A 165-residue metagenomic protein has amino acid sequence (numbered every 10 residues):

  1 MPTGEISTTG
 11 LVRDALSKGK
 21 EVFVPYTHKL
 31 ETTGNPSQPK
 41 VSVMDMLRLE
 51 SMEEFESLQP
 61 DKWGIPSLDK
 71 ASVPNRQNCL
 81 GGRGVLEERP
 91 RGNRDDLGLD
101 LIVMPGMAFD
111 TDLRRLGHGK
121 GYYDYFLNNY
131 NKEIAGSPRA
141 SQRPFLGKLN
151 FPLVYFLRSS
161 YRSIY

Functional and structural regions predicted by a protein language model:
M1-R83, E87-D95: N-terminal active-site beta-alpha-beta segment that forms phosphate/nucleotide-binding and substrate-recognition loops
F55, R114-R115: Alpha-helical protein-protein interaction elements
P66-M104, F109-R114, D124-Y165: Surface-exposed, charge/polar-rich loops and edge strands
G119-K120: Glycine-rich acyl-CoA binding loop
